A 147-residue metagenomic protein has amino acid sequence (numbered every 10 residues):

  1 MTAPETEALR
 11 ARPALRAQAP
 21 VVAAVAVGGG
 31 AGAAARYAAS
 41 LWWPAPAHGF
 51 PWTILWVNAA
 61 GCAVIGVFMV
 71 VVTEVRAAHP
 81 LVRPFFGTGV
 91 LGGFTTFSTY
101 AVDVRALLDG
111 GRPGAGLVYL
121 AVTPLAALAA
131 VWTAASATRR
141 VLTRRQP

Functional and structural regions predicted by a protein language model:
M1-P147: Membrane-interface helix-loop junctions in multi-pass transporters/channels
